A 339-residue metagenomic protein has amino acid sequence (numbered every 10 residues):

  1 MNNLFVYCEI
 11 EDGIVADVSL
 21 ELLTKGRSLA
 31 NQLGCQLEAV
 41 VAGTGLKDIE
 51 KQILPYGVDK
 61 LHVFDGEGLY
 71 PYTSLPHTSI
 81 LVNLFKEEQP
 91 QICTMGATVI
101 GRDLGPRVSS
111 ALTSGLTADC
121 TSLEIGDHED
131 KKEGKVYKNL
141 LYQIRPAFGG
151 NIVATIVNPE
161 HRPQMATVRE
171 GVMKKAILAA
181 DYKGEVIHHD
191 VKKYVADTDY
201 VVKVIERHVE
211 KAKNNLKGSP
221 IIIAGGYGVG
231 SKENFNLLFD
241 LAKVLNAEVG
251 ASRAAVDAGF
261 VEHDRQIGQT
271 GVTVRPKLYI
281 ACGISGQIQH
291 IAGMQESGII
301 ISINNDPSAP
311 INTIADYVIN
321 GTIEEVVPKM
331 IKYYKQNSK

Functional and structural regions predicted by a protein language model:
M1-K339: N-terminal glycine-rich FAD/FM-binding segment characteristic of electron-transfer flavoproteins
